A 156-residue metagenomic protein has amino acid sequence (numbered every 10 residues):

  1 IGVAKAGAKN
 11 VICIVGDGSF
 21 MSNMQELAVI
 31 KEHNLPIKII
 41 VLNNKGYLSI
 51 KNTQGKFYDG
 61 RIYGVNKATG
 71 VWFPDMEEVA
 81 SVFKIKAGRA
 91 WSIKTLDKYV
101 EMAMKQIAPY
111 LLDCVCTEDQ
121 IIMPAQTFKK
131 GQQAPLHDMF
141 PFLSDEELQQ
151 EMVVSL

Functional and structural regions predicted by a protein language model:
I1-L156: Thiamine diphosphate
